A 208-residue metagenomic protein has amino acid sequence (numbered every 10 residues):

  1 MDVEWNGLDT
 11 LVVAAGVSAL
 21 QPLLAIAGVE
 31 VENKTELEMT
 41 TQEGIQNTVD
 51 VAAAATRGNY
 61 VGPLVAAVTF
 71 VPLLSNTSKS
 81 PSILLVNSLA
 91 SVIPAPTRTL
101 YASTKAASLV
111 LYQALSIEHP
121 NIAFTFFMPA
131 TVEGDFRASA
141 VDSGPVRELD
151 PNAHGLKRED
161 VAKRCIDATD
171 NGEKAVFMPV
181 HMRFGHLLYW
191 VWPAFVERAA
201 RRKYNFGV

Functional and structural regions predicted by a protein language model:
E4-W5, Q21-P22, T69-K79: A short helix-coil junction within the Rossmann-fold of NAD(P)-dependent oxidoreductases
V17-A53, T97: Conserved mid-core segment of classical short-chain dehydrogenase/reductases
A67, T104: Active-site helix of classical SDR
P72-N76, Q113, I117-E118: Alpha-helical segment proximal to the catalytic Tyr-Lys
S88: Residue(s) in the substrate-gating loop at a strand-loop-helix junction that position the organic substrate next
P94-A102, A114: Active-site loop-to-helix junction immediately N-terminal to the catalytic Tyr of the SDR YXXXK motif in Rossmann-fold
V110, S116-V180: SDR active-site lid
